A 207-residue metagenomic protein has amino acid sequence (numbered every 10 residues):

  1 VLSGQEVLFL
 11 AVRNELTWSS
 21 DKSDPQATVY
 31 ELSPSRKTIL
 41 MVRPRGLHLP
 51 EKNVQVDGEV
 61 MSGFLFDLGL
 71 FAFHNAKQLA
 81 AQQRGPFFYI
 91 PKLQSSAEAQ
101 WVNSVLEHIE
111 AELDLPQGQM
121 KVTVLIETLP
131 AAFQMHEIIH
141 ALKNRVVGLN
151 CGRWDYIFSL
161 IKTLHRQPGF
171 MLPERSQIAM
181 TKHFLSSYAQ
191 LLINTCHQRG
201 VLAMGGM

Functional and structural regions predicted by a protein language model:
V1-M207: Conserved alpha/beta-domain cores
